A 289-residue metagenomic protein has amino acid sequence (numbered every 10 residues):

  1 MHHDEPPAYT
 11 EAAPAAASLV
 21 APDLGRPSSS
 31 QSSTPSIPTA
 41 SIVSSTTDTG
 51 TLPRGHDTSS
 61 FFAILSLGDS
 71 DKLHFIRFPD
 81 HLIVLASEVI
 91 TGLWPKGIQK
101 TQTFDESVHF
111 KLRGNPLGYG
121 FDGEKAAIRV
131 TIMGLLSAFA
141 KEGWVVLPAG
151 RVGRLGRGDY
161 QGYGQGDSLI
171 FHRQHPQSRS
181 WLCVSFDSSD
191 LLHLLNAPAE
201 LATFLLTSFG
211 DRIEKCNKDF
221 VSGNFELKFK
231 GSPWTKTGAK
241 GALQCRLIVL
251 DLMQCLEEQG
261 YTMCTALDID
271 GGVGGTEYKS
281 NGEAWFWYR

Functional and structural regions predicted by a protein language model:
M1-K141, V145, G150-T203, G210-S222 (+3 more regions): Low-complexity, intrinsically disordered flanking regions
